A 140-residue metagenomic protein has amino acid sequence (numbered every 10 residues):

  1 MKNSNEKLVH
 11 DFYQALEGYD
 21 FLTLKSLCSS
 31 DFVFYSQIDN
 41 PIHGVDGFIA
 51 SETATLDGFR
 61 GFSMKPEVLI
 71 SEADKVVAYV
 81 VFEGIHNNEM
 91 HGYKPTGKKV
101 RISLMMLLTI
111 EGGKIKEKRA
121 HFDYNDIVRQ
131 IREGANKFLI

Functional and structural regions predicted by a protein language model:
M1-I140: C-terminal and inter-domain tail/linker signature
